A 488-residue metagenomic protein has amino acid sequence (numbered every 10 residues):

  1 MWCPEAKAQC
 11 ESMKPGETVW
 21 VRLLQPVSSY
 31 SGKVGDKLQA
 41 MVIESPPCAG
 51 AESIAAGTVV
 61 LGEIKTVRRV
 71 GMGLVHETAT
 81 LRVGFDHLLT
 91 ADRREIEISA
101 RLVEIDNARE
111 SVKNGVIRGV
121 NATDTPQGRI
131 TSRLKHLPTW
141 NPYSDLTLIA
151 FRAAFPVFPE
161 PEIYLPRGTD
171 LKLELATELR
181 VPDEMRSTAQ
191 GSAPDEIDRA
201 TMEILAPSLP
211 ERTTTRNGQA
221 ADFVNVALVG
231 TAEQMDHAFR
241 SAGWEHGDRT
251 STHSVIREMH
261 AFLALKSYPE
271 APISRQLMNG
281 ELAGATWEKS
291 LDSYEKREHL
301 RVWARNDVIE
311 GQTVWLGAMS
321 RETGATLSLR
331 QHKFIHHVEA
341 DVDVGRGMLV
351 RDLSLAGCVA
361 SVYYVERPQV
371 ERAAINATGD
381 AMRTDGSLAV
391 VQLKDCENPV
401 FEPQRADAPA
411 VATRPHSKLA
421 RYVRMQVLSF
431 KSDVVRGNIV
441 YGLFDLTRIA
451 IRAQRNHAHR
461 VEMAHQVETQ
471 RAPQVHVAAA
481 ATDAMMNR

Functional and structural regions predicted by a protein language model:
Q9-S187, R257: Contiguous beta-sheet cores, especially beta-hairpins with glycine/small-residue-rich turns and Gly-(small hydrophobic)
G50, P161, A220-L228, H332-A340: Second-shell loop/turn segments in exported
A189-N217: Compositionally biased P/S/T/G-rich terminal and signal peptide-adjacent segments that lie outside catalytic cores
S208-A238: Terminal, regulation- and interaction-focused segments at domain boundaries
S254-N456: A cross-kingdom signal targeting lumenal/periplasmic-facing segments of multi-pass membrane and secretory-pathway
